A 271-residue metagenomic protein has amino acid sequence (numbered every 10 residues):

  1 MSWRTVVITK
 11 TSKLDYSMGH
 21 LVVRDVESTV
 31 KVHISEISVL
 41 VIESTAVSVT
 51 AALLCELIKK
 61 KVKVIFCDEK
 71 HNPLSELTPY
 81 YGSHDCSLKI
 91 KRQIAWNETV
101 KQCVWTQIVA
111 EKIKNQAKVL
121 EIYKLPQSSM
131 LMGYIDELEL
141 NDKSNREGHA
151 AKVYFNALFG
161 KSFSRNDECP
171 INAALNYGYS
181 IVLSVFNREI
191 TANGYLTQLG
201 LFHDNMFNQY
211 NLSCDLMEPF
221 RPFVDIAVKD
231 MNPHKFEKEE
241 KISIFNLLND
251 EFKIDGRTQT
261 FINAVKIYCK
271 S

Functional and structural regions predicted by a protein language model:
M1-V41, V49: Short, extreme N-terminal leader segments that mark the start of a protein/domain
W3-T5, T11-S12, V26, K59 (+1 more regions): Active-site helix-to-loop segments that bind/position phosphate- or nucleotide-bearing substrates and donors across
V32, E36-D85: Glycine/small-residue-rich interface belts in oligomeric ring/scaffold proteins and their assembly partners
